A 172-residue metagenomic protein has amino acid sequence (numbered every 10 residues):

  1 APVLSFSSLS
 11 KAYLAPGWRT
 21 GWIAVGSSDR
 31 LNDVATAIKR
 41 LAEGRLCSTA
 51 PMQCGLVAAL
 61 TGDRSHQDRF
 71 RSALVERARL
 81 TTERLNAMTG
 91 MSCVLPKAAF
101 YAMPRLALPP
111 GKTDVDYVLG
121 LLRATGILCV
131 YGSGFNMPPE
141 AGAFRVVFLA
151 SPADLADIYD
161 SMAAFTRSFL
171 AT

Functional and structural regions predicted by a protein language model:
P2-L4, S92, L128: Conserved beta-strand segments of alpha/beta enzyme cores
P2-V75, R79-R84, F165-T166: Conserved core segment of the aminotransferase class I/II
S7-S8, W22, L95, Y101-R105 (+1 more regions): Short beta-strand segments
L9-S10, G90-M91, G132-N136: Short, solvent-exposed loop/turn elements at beta->coil junctions and helix N-caps that rim active or binding pockets
G26-S27, T61, R105-A107, L149-S151: Residue-level recognition of strand-loop junctions within catalytic nucleotide-signaling folds
L74-V75, G90-T125: Conserved PLP-binding catalytic core of the aspartate aminotransferase-like
L85-V94, L170-T172: Surface-exposed helix-capping loop/turn segments at secondary-structure junctions
G120-C129, F135-T172: PLP-dependent enzyme catalytic core of the Aspartate aminotransferase-like
